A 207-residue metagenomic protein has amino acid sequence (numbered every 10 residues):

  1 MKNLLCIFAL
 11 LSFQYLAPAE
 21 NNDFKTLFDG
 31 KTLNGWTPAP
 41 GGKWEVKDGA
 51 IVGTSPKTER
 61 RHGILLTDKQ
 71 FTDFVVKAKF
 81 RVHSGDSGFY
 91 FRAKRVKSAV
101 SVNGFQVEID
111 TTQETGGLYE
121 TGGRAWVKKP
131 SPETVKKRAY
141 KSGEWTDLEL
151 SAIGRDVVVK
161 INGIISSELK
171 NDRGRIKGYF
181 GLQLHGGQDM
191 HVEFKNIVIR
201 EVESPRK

Functional and structural regions predicted by a protein language model:
L4-S12: Sec-dependent N-terminal signal peptides
F13-A17: C-terminal segment of classical bacterial N-terminal signal peptides
P18-K207: Carbohydrate-interacting regions of secretory-pathway proteins
